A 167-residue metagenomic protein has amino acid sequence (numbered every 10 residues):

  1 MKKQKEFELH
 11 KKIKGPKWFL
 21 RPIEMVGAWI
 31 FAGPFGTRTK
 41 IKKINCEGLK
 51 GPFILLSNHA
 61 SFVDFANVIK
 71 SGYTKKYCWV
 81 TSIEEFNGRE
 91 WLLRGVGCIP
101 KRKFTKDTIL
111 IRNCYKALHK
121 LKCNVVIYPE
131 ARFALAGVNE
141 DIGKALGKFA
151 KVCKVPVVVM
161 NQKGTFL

Functional and structural regions predicted by a protein language model:
K2-K43, G88-V96: A transmembrane-helix-recognition feature enriched in membrane-embedded lipid enzymes and envelope glyco-/phospholipid
T37-L167: Soluble catalytic domains of membrane acyltransferases
